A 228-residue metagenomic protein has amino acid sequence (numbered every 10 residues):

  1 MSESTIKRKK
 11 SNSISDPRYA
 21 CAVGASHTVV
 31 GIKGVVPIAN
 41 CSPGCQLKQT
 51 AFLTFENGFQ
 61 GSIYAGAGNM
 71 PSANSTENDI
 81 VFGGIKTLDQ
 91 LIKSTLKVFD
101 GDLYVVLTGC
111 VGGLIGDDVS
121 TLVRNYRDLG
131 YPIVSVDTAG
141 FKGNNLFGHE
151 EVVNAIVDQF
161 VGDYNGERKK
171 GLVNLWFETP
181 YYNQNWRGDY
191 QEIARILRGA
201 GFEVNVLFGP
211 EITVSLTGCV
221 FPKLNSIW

Functional and structural regions predicted by a protein language model:
M1-W228: An N-terminal assembly and electron-transfer interface module characteristic of large anaerobic redox and radical
